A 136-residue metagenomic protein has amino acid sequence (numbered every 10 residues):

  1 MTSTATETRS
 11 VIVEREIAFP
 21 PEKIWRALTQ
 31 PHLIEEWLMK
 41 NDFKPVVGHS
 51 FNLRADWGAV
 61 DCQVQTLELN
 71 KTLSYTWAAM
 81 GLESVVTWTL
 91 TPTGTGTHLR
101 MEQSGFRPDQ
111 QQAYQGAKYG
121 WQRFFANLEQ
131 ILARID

Functional and structural regions predicted by a protein language model:
M1-D42: Hydrophobic ligand-binding cavity/cleft-lining segments
A5-R9, D56, M80-L82, A113: A generic structural micro-feature
T6, G105-D136: A conserved amphipathic terminal alpha-helix motif
I24, I34, F51, V64 (+4 more regions): Hydrophobic pocket/interface hotspot
T29-Q30, L69, A126, A133: Residues at helix-coil transition
M39-D42, N52-R100, S104-R107: Hydrophobic-ligand binding "helix-grip"
